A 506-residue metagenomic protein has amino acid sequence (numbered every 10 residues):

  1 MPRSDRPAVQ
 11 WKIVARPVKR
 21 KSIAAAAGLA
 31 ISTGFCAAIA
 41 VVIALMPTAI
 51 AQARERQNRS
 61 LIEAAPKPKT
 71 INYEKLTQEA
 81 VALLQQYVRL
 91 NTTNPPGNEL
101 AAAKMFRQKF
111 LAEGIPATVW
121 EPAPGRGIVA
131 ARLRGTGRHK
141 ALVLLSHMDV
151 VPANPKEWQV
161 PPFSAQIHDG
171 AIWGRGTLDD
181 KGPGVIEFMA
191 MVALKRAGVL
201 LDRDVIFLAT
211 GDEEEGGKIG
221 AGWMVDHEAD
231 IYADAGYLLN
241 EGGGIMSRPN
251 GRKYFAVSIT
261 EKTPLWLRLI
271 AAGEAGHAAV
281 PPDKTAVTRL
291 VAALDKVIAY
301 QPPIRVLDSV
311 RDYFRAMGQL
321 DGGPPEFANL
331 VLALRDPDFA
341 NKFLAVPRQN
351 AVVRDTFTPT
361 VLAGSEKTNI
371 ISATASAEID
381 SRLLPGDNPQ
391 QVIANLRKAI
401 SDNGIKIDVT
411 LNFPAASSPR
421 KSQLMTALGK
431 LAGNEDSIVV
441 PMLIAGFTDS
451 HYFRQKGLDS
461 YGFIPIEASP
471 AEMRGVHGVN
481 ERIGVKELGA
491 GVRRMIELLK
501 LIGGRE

Functional and structural regions predicted by a protein language model:
M1-A27: N-terminal secretory signal peptides that target proteins for export/translocation
G28-P47: Bacterial N-terminal signal peptides
R54, N58-T177, K181, R196-R203: Acidic/His- and Gly-rich active-site-bordering loop/insert found across diverse amide/peptide-bond hydrolases
V81-T92, I270-G273, N403-L411, V476: Acidic/histidine-rich, surface-exposed loop or edge segments in extracytoplasmic proteins
G137-H139, M246-S247, P303-E366, A373 (+2 more regions): An extended, acidic, His-containing surface patch that forms the Zn2+-binding/catalytic region of metallohydrolases
M148-D149, V297-P302, R397-I405: A common structural junction motif
I172, L178-A256: Acidic/histidine-rich catalytic neighborhood of metal-dependent amide-processing enzymes
G222-M224, A279-P303: A short core secondary-structure module
